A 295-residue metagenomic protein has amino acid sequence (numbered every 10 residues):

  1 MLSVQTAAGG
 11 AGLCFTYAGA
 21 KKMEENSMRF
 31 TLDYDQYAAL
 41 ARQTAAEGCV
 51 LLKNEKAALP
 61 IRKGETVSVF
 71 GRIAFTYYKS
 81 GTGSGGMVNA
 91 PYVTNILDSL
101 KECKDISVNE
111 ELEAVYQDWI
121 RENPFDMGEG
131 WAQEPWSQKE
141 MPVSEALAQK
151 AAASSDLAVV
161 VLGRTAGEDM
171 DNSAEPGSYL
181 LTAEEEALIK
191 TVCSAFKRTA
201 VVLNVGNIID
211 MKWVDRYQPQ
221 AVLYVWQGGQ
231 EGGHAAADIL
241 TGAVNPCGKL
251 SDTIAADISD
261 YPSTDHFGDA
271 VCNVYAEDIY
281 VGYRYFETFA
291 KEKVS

Functional and structural regions predicted by a protein language model:
M1-S295: C-terminal non-catalytic regions of proteins with extracellular/luminal or membrane-system context
